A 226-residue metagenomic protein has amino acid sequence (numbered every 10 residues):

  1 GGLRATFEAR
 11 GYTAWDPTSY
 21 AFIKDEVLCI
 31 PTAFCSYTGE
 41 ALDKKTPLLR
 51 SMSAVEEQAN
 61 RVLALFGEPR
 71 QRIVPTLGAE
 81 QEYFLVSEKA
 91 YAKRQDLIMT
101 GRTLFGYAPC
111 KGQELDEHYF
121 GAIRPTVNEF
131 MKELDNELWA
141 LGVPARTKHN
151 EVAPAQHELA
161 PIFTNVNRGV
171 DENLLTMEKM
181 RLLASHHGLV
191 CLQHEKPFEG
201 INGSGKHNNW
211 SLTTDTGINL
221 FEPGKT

Functional and structural regions predicted by a protein language model:
G1-Q193, F198-N208, L212-T226: Glycine-rich, acidic/polar active-site loops that bind/position phosphate-bearing ligands
